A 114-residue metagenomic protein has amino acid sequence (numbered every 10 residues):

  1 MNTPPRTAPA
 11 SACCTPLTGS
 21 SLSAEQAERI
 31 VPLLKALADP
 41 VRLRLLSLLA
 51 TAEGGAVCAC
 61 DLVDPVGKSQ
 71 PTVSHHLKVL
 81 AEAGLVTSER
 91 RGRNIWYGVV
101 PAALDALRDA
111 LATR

Functional and structural regions predicted by a protein language model:
M1-L37, A83: N-terminal leader segment of winged-helix/HTH proteins
E28-S69, R91, I95-A102: N-terminal helix-turn-helix DNA-binding core of bacterial DNA-binding proteins
R42, H75-H76: Histidine-centered divalent metal-coordination motifs
V63-D64, H75, A81-E82: Alpha-helical residues within the helix-turn-helix
L107-R114: Short, charged, intrinsically disordered terminal tails
